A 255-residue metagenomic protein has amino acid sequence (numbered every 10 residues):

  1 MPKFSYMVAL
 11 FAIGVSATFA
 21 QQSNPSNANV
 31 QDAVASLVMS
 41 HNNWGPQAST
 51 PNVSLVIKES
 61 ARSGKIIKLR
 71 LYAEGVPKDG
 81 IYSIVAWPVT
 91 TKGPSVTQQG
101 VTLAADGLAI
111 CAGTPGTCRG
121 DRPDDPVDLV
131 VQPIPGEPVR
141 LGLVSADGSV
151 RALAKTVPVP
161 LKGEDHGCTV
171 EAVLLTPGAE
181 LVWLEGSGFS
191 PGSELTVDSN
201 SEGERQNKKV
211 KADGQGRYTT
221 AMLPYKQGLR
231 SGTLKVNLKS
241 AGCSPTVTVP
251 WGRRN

Functional and structural regions predicted by a protein language model:
M1-F4: Positively charged n-region of N-terminal signal peptides that target proteins for export
M7-S16: Bacterial N-terminal signal peptides
Q21-N255: Extracytoplasmic/secretory-pathway segments with low complexity and glycosylation-like composition
